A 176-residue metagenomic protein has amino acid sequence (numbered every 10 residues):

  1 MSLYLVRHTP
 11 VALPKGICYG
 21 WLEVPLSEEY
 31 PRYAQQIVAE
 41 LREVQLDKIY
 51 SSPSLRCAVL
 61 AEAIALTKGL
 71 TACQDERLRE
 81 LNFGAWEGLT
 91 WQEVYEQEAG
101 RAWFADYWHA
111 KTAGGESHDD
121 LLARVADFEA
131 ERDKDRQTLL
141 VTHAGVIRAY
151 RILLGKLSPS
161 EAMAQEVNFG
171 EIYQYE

Functional and structural regions predicted by a protein language model:
L3, R7-L60, T112-V125: Loop-to-helix element that buttresses phosphate recognition and phosphoryl-transfer chemistry
L3-Y4, K134-G145: Generic beta-sheet signal
V11, V146-I147: Short active-site segment of divalent metal-dependent hydrolases/proteases that encodes the spacing between
Q36-A99: Phosphate-coordination/substrate-recognition cap region in phosphate-metabolizing enzymes
E40, T67, E131, L153-L157: Active-site catalytic microenvironments for nucleophilic, acid-base chemistry
R42-Q45, R132-R136: Glycine-rich phosphate-binding loop signature in dinucleotide/nucleotide-binding domains
A99-D119: Short glycine/proline- and acidic residue-enriched helix-loop micro-motifs that form flexible lids or anion-recognition
L157-E176: Domain-level recognition of soluble alpha/beta enzyme cores, biased toward histidine phosphatases/phosphomutases
